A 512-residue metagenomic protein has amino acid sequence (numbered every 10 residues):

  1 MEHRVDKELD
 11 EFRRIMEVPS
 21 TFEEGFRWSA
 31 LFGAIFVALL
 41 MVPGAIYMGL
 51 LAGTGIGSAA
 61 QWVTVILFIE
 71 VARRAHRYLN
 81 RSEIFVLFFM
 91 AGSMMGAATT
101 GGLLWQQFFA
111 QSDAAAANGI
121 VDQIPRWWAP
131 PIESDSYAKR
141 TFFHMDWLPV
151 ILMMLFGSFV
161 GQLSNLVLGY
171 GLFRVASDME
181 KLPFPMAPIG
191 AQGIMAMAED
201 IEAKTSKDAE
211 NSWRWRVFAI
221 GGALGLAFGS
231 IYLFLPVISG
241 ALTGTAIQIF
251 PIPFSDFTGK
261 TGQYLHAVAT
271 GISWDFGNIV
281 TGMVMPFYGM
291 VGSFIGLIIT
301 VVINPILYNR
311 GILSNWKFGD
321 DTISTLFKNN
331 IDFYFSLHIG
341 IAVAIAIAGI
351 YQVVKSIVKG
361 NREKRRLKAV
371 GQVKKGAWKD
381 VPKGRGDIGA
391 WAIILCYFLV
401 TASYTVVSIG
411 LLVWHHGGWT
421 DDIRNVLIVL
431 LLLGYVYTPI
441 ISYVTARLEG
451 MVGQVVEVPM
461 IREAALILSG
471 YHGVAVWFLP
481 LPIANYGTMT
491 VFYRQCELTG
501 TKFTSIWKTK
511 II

Functional and structural regions predicted by a protein language model:
M1-I512: Alpha-helical multipass membrane-protein architecture
